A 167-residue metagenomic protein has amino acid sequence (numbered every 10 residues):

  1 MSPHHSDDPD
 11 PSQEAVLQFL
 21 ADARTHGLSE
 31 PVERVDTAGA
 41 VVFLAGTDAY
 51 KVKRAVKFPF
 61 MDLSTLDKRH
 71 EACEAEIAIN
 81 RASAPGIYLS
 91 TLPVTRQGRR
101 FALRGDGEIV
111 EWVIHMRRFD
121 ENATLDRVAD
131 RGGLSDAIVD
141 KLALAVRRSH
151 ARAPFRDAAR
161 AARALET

Functional and structural regions predicted by a protein language model:
M1-V16: Short, compositionally biased leader-like segments
Q13-T167: Conserved ATP-binding subdomain of kinase catalytic cores across diverse folds
